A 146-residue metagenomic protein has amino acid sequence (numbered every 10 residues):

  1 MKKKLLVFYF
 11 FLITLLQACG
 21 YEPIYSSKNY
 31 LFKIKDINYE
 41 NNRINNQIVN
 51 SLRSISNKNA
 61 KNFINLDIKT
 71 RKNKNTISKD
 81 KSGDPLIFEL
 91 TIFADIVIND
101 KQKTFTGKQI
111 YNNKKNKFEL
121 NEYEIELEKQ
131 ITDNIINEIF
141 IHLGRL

Functional and structural regions predicted by a protein language model:
M1-C19: Sec-dependent bacterial lipoprotein signal peptides
I13-K35: Bacterial Sec signal peptide processing site at the extreme N-terminus
K28, N62-I64: Outer-envelope beta-barrel architecture signal
N29-V49: Post-signal peptide N-terminal segment of mature Sec-exported envelope proteins
L31, K129-L146: Compositionally biased, intrinsically disordered linkers/stalks adjacent to structured regions
K33-I34, N65-D67: A structural signal for short, hydrophobic beta-strand segments that form beta-sheets in beta-rich/all-beta domains
V49-N50, I55, A60, D67-T104 (+3 more regions): Surface-exposed short loop/turn segments
